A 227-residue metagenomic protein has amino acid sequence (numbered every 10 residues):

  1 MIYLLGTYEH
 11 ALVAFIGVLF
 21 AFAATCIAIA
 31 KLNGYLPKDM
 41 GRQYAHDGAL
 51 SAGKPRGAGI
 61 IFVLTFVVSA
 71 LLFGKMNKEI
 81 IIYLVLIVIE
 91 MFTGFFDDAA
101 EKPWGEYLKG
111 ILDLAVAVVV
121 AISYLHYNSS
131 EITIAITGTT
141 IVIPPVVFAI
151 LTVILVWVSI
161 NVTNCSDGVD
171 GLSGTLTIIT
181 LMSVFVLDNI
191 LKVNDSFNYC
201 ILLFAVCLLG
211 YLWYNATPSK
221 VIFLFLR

Functional and structural regions predicted by a protein language model:
I2-R227: "…together with the soluble PPM/PP2C metallo-phosphatase catalytic core" -> "…together with the soluble PPM/PP2C
